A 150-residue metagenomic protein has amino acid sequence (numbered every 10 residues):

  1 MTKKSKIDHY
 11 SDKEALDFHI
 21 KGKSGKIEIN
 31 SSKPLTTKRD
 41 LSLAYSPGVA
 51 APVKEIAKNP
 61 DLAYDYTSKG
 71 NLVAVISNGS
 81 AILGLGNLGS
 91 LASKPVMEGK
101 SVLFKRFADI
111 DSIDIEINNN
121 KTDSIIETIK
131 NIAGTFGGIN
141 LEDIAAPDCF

Functional and structural regions predicted by a protein language model:
T2-F150: N-terminal ligand-binding/catalytic initiation module
